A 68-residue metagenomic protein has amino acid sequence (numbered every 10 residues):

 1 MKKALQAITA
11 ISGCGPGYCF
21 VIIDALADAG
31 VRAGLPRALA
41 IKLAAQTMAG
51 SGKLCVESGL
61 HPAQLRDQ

Functional and structural regions predicted by a protein language model:
A4-Q68: Helical "substrate-binding/catalytic lid" subdomain of Rossmann-like NAD(P)-dependent dehydrogenases/reductases
